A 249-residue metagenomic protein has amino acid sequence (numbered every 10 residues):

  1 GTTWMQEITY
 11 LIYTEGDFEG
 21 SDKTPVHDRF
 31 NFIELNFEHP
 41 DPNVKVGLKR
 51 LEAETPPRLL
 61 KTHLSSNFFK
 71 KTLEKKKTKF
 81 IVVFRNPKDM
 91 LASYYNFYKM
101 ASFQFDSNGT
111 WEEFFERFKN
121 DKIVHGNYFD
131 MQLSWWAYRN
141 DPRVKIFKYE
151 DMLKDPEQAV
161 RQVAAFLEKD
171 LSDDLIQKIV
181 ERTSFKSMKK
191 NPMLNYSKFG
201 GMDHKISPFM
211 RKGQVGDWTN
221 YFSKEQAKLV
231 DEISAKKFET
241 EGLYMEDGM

Functional and structural regions predicted by a protein language model:
T2-F147, M193-M249: PAPS-dependent sulfotransferase catalytic domain
T3-E15, F147-L171, I179, S187: PAPS/PAP-binding and catalytic site of the sulfotransferase fold
S65, N86, E150-M152, R182-F185: Short, solvent-exposed coil/turn elements at secondary-structure transition points
K88-L91, E157-A164, D173-I176, A227 (+1 more regions): An amphipathic alpha-helix signature
R117-F118, A165-P208: Catalytic lobes of large eukaryotic enzymes
